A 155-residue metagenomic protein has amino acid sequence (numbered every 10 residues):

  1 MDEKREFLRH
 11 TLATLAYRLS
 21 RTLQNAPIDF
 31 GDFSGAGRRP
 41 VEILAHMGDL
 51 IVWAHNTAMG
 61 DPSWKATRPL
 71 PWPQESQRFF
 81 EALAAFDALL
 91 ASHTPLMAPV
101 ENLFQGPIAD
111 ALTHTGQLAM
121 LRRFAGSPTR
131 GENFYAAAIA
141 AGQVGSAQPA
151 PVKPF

Functional and structural regions predicted by a protein language model:
M1-D2: Short, contiguous pre-domain boundary segments
R5, R9-L23, I28-A66, A98-F155: Short, contiguous alpha-helical
W53-H93: Helix-adjacent hinge/juxtasegments
